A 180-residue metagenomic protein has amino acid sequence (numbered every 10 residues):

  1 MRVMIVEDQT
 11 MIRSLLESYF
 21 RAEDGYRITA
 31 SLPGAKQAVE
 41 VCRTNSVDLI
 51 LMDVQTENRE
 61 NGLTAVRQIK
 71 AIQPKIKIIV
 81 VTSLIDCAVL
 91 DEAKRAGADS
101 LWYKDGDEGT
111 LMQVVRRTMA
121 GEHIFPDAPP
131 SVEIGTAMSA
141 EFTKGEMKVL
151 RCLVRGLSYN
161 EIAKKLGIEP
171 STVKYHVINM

Functional and structural regions predicted by a protein language model:
E7: Conserved acidic carboxylate
T10-A30: Two-component/phosphorelay signaling modules centered on CheY-like receiver
S31-L49: Acidic, metal-coordinating helix/loop segments flanking the phosphotransfer/catalytic sites of two-component signaling
E40, L63-K75: Short amphipathic alpha-helix used as the core "switch/output" element in two-component signaling
D53-Q55, T82: Active-site residues of response regulator receiver
K75-I85, A98: A short, hydrophobic beta-strand element within the central beta-sheet of small alpha/beta folds
V89-K94, A98-K144, K148: Short, flexible helix-to-coil linker/hinge segments that flank and couple to helix-turn-helix
S158-M180: Recognition helix of helix-turn-helix DNA-binding domains
